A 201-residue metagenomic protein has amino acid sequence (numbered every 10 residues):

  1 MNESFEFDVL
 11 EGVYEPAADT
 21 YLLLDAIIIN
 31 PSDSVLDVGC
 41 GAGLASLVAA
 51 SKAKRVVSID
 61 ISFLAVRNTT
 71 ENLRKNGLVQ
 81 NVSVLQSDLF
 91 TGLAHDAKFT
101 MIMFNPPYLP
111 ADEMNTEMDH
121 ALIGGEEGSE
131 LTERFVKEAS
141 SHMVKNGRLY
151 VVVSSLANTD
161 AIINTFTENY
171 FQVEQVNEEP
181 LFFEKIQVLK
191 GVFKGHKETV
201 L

Functional and structural regions predicted by a protein language model:
M1-I29: Class I SAM-dependent transferase core
E3-F5, G77-V82, F171: A short helix-to-beta-strand connector/capping loop
V13, E130-V188: Conserved Class I SAM-dependent methyltransferase catalytic core
A18-D96, M101-D112: Conserved SAM/SAH cofactor-binding pocket of Class I
I59, G125, V151-V152: Active-site-adjacent beta-strand anchor residues
T70-E71, M114-E117, I162-N164: Short amphipathic alpha-helical segments
P106-L131: Mobile active-site "lid"/loop adjacent to the S-adenosyl-L-methionine
G195-L201: Flexible, glycine-/basic-rich loop-and-beta segments that form/coincide with the SAM-dependent methyltransferase
